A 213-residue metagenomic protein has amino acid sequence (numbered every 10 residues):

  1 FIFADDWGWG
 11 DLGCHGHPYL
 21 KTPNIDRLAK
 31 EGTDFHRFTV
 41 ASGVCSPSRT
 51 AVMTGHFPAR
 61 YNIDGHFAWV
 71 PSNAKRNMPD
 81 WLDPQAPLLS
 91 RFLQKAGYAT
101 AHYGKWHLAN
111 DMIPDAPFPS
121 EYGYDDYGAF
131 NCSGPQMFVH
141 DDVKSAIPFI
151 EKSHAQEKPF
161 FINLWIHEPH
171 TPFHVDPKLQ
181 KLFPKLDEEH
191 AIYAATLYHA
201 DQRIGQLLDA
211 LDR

Functional and structural regions predicted by a protein language model:
F1-R213: Formylglycine-dependent sulfatase
